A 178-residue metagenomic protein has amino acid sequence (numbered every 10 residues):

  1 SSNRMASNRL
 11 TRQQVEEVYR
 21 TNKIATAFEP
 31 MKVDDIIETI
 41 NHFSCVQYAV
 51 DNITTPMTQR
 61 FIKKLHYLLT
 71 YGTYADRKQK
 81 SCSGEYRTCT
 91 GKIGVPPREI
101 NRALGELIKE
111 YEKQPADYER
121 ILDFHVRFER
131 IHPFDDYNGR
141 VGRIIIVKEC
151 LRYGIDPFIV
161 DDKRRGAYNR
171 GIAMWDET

Functional and structural regions predicted by a protein language model:
S1-T178: FIC/Doc superfamily catalytic core
